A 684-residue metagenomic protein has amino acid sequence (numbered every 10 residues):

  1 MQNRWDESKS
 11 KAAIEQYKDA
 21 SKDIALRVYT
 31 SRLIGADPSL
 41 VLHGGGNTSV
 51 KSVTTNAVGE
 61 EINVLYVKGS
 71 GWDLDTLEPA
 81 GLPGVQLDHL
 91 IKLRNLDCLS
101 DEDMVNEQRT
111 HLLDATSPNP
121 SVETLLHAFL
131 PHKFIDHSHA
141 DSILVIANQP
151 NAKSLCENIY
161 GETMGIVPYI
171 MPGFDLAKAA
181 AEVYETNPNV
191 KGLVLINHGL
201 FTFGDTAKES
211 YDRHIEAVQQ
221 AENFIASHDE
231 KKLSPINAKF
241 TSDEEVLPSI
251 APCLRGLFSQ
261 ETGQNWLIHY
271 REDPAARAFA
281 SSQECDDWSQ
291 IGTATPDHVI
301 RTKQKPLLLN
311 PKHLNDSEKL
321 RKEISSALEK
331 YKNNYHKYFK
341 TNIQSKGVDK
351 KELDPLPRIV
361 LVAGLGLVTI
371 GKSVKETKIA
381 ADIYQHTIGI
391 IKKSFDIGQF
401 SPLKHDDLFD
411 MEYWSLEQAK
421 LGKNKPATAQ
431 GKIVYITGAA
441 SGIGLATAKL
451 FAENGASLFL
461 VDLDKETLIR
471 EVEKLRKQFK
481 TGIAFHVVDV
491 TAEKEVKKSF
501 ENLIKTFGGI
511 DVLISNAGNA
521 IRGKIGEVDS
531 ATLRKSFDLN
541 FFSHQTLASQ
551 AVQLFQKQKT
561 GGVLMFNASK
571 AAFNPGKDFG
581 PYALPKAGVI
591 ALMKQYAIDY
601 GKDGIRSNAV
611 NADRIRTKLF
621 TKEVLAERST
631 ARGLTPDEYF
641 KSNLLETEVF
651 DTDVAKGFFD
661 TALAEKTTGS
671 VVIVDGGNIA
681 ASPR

Functional and structural regions predicted by a protein language model:
M1-V434, A446: Glycine-rich flexible loops
I514, G601, R606, K666-S670: Short, small/polar-rich loop/turn modules that mediate ligand/substrate recognition or access, typified
K524-I525, D529-F537: Substrate-binding pocket helix/loop in short-chain dehydrogenase/reductase
A548, P585, M593: Active-site helix of classical SDR
Q553, I598-K602: Alpha-helical segment proximal to the catalytic Tyr-Lys
S569: Residue(s) in the substrate-gating loop at a strand-loop-helix junction that position the organic substrate next
T647-V674, I679: C-terminal substrate-recognition "lid" of short-chain dehydrogenase/reductases
